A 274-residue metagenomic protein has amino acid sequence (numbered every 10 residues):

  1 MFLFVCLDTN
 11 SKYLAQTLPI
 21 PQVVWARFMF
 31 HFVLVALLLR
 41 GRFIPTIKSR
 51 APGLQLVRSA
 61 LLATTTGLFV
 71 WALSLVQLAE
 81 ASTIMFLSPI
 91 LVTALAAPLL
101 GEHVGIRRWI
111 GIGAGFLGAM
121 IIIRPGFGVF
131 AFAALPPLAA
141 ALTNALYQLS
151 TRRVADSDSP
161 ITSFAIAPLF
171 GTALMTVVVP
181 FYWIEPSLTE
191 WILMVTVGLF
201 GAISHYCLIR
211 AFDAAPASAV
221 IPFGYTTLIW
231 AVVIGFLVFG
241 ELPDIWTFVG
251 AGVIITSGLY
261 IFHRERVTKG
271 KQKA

Functional and structural regions predicted by a protein language model:
M1-C6, A36, S59-G67, P89-A94 (+7 more regions): Hydrophobic/small/kink-forming positions within alpha-helical transmembrane segments of polytopic membrane proteins
K12, I20, V35, G126-P186 (+1 more regions): Transmembrane alpha-helical segments that form core, pore/gating elements of small-molecule transporters/exporters
T17-T64, T143-L146, I166-F181: Transmembrane alpha-helices of multi-pass small-molecule transport proteins
L39, I44-V70, F132-A140, E185-I203: Loop-to-transmembrane-helix transition segments
R50-L61, V104-F116, A133-L138, S157-L169 (+1 more regions): Cytoplasmic-side transmembrane-helix entry/capping segments in multi-pass membrane proteins
W71, S88-I110, Y182, I229-F248: C-terminal transmembrane-helix exit sites in multi-pass transporters
S82-L87, V154-L169, H205-F236: Helix-helix packing/entry segments at the starts of transmembrane helices
R107-R124, W246-E265: Hydrophobic transmembrane alpha-helices of multi-pass small-molecule transport proteins
